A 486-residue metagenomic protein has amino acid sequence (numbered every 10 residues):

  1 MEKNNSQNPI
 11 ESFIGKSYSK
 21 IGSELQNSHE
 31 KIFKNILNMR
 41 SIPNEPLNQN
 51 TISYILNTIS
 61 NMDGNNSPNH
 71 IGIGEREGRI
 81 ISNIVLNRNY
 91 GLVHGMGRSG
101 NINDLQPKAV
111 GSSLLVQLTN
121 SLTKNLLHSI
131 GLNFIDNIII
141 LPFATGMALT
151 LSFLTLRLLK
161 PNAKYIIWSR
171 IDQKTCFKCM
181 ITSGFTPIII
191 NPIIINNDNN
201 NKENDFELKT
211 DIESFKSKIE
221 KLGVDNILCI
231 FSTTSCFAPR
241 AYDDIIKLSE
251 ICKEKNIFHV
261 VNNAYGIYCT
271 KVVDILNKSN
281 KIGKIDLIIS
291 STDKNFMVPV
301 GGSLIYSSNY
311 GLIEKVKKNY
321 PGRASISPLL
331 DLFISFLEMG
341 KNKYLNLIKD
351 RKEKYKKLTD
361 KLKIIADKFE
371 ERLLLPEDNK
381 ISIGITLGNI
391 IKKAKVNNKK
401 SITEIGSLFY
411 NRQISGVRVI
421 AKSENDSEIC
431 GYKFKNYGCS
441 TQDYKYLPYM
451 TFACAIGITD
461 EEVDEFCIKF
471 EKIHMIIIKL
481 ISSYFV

Functional and structural regions predicted by a protein language model:
K3-A148, R351: Conserved N-terminal alpha-helix of the aminotransferase class I/II PLP-enzyme fold
N4, P9, L122-G131, I135-K363: Conserved PLP-enzyme active-site core in the AAT-like
N4-L25, E30-K34, I285, K315 (+1 more regions): Conserved C-terminal alpha-helix-loop-beta "cap" of PLP-dependent enzymes that closes/shapes the active-site mouth
P43, M62, N66, I130 (+11 more regions): Short secondary-structure junctions and interdomain/linker hinges
G95-N101, I190-I193, Y242, A453-A455: Short loop/turn segments at strand-loop or loop-helix junctions that form parts of catalytic or ligand-binding pockets
L105-A109, N137-L141, I230-T233, T386 (+1 more regions): Short glycine-rich or small-residue beta-strand-to-loop segments that form or flank ligand, phosphate, metal/Fe-S
S113, Q117, F143, R323 (+2 more regions): Intrinsic disorder
